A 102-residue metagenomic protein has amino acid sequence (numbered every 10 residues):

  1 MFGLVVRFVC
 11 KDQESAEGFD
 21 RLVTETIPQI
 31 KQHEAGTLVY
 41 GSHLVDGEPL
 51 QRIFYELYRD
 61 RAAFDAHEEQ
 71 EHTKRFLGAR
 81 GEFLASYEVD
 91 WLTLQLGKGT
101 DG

Functional and structural regions predicted by a protein language model:
M1-R52, R59-E69, A85-G102: Short S/T/G/P-rich N-terminal loop/turn motif that feeds into the first structured element of a domain
H67-E68, L77-R80: Short, flexible helix/strand-to-coil boundary loops that buttress conserved ligand/catalytic motifs in alpha/beta
